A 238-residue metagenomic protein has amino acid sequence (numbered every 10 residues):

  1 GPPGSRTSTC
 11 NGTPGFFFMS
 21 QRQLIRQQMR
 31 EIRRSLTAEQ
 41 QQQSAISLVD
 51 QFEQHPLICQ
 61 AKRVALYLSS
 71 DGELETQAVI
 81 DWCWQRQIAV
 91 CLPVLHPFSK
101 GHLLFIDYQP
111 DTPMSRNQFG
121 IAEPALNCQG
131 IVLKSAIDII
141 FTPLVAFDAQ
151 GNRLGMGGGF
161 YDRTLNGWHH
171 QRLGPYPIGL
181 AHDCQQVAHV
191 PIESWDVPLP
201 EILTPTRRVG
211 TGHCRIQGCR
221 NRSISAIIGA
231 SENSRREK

Functional and structural regions predicted by a protein language model:
P2, R6-F18: Short, Lys/Arg-enriched N-terminal segments with co-localized hydrophobic residues within the first ~10-30 amino acids
T9-N11, Q60, R215, R220: Secreted/luminal cysteine- and crosslink-motif detector
S20, S35, A125-C128, S135-I140 (+2 more regions): Surface-exposed, charge/polar-rich loops and edge strands
S20-A136: N-terminal active-site beta-alpha-beta segment that forms phosphate/nucleotide-binding and substrate-recognition loops
A61, T142-L144: Short beta-strands and strand-loop turn motifs
S70-G72, V145-A149: Short glycine-rich anion-binding loops that position phosphate/pyrophosphate groups of nucleotides and phosphorylated
